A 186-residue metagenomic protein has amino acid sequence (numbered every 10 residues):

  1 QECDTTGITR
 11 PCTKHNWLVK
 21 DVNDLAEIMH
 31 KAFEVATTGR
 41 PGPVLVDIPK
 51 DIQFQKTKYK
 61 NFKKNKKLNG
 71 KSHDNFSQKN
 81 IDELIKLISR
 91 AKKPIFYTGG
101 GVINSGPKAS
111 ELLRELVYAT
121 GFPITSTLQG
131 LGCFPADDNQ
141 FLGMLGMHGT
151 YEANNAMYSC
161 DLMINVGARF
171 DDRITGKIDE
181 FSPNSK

Functional and structural regions predicted by a protein language model:
Q1-K186: N-terminal alpha/beta PP-like core and its mobile active-site loop of ThDP/TPP-dependent enzymes
